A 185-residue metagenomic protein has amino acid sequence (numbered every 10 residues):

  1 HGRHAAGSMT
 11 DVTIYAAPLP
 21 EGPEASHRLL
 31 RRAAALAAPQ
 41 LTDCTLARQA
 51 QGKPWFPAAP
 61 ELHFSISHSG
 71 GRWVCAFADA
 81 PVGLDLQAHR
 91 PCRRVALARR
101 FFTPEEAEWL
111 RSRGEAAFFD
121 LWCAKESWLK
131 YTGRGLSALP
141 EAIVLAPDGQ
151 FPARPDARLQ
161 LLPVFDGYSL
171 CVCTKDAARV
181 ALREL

Functional and structural regions predicted by a protein language model:
H4-L185: Core catalytic alpha/beta fold that binds nucleotide/phospho-ligands
